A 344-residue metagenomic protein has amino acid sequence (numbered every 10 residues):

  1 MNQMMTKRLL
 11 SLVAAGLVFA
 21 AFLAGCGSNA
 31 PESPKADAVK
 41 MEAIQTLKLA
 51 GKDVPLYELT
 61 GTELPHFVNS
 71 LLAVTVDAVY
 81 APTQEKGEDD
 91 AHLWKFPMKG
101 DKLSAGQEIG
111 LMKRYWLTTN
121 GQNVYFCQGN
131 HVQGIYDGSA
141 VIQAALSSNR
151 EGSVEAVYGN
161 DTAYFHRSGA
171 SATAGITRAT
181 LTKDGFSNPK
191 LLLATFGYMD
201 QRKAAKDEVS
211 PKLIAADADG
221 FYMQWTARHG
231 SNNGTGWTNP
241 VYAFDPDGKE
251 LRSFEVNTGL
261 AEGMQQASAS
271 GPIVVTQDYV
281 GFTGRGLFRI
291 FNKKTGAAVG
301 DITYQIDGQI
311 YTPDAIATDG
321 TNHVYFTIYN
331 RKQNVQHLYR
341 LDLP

Functional and structural regions predicted by a protein language model:
A21-G25: C-terminal motif of bacterial Sec signal peptides marking the signal peptidase cleavage site
G27-N29: Bacterial signal peptide processing site
E42-L64, L146-S148, P189-D207, L251-Q265 (+1 more regions): Surface-exposed loop and turn segments in beta-propeller and other repeat-based domains that flank or scaffold
P65-V74, L111-G121, S148-N160, H166 (+3 more regions): Repeated scaffold domains used in trafficking and secretory/extracellular systems, primarily beta-propellers
A81, F126, Y164-F165, M223 (+2 more regions): Residue position within the beta-strands of beta-propeller blades
G87-W94, H131-I135, S171-T180, G230-Y242 (+2 more regions): Structural motif
P97-D101, I135-S139, T180-G185, D245-K249 (+2 more regions): Short loop/turn segments that connect beta-strands within beta-propeller blades
I310-P344: Blade-level signature of beta-propeller repeat domains, shared across WD40, Kelch, NHL, RCC1 and BNR/Asp-box propellers
